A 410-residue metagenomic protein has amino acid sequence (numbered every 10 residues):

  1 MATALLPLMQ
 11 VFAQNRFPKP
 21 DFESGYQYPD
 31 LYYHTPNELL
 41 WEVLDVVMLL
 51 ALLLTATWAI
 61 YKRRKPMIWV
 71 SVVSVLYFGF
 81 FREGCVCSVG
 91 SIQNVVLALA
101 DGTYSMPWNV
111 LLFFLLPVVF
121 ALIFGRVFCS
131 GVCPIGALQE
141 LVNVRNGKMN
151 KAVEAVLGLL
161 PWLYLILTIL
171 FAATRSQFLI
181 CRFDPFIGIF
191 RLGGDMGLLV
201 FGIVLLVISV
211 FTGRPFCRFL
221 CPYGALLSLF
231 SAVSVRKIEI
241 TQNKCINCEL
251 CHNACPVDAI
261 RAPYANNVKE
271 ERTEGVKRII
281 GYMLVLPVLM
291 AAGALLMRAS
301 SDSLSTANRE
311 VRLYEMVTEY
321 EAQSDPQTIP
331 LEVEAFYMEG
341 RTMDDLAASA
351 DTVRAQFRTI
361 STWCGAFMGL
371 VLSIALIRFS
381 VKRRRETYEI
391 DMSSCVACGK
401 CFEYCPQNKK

Functional and structural regions predicted by a protein language model:
M1-V11: Sec-dependent N-terminal signal peptides of Gram-negative exported proteins
Q10-K410: Non-ligating segments of multi-cofactor redox enzymes
